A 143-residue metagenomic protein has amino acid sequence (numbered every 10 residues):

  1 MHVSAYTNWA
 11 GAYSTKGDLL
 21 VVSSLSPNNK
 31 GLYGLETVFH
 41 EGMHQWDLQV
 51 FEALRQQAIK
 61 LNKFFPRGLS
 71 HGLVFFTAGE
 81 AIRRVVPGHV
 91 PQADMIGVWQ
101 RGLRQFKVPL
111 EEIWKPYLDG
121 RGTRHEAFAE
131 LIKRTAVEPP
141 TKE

Functional and structural regions predicted by a protein language model:
M1-S14: Auxiliary, metal-adjacent structural segments of Zn-dependent hydrolase domains
T7-A10, P27-N29, E52: Solvent-exposed loop/turn segments at secondary-structure junctions within structured extracellular/periplasmic domains
G11, T15-D18, H71: Mature, well-folded catalytic/scaffold domains that follow N-terminal targeting or propeptide regions
T15-V22, W46-K60: Flexible internal linker/loop segments at domain or repeat junctions
V21-V38: Short pre-active-site segment immediately N-terminal to the catalytic Zn-binding motif
E36-Q49: Active-site recognition of the HExxH zinc-binding catalytic motif
V50-F51, A58-P109: Post-HExxH zinc-binding segment in Zn-dependent metallohydrolases
V90-E143: Pan-zinc metallopeptidase signature
